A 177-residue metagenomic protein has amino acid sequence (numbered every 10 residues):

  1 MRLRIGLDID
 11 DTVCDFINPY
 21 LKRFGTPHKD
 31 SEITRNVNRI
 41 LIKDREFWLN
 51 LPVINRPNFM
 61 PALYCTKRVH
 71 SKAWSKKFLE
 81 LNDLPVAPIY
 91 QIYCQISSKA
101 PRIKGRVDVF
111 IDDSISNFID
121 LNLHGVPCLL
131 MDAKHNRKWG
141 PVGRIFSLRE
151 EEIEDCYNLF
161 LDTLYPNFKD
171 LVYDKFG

Functional and structural regions predicted by a protein language model:
M1-L7, D170-G177: Non-catalytic pre-domain segments flanking phosphatase-related domains
M1-R45: Active-site neighborhood of HAD-like aspartate-dependent phosphohydrolases
D8, L63-K67, I111, M131: Short hydrophobic segments within beta-strands
C14-F16, K22, S71-S75, K99-P101 (+2 more regions): Short catalytic/ligand-binding loop motif for oxyanion handling, primarily in non-cytosolic enzymes, centered on
I54-N82, I92-Y93: Substrate-recognition element of Asp-dependent hydrolases with the DxDx(T/V) motif
P85-V107: Donor nucleotide-activated moiety binding/catalytic core segment of transferases that use nucleotide-activated donors
I89-Q95, G143-L159: Short acidic-hydrophobic, aromatic-tinged amphipathic segments that line or gate anion-handling sites
V109-R149: Acidic, Mg2+-coordinating phosphoryl-transfer loop and its flanking beta/alpha structural elements, shared across
